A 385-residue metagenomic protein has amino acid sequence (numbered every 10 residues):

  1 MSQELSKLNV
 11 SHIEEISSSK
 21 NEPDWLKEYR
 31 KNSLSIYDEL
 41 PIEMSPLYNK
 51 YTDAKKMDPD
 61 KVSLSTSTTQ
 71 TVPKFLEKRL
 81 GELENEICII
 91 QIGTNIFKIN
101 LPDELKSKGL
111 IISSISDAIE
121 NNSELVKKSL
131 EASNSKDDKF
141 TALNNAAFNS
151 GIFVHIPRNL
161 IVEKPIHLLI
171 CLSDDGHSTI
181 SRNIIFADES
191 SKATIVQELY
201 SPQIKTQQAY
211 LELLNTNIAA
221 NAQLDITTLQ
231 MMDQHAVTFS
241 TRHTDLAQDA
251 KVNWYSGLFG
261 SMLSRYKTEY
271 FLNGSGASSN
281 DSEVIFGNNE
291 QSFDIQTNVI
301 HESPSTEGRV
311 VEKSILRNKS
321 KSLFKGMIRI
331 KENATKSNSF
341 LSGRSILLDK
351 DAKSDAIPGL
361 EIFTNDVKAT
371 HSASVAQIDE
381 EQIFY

Functional and structural regions predicted by a protein language model:
S2-A142, N289, V311-K319: N-terminal amphipathic, basic helical "cap/leader" segment at the start of enzyme domains
S19, K98, P102-F384: Conserved beta-strand/loop scaffold segments within soluble protein domains that form the structured core and edges
